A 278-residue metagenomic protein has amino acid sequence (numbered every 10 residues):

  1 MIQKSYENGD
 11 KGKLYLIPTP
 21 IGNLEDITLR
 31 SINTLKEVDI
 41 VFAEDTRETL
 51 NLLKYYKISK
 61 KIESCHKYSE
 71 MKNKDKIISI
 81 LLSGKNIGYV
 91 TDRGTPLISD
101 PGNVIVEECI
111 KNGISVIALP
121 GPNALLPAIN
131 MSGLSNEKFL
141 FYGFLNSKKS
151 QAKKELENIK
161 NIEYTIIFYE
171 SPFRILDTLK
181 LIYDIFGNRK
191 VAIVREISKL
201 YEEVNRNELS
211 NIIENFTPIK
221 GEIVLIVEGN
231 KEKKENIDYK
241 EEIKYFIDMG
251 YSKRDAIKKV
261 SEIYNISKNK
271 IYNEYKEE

Functional and structural regions predicted by a protein language model:
M1-C65: Glycine-rich, flexible N-terminal cofactor/catalytic loop recognition
K11, N86, T165, Y169-E278: A contiguous loop/helix-start segment that scaffolds small-molecule binding in enzyme catalytic cores
L35-V41, G113-I117, Y164-I166: Short active-site oxyanion
A43, A118-G121, F168, I193: General beta-strand structural signal in soluble alpha/beta enzymes
C65-M71, L145-K148: Conserved helicase motor
K74-N123, P127: Glycine/small-residue-rich loop that forms an oxyanion/phosphate-binding "nest" at active or ligand-binding sites
I80, Q151-I166, I185: A charged, well-structured terminal subsegment
I105-I159: Class I SAM-dependent methyltransferase SAM-binding "motif I" and its flanking Rossmann-like core
